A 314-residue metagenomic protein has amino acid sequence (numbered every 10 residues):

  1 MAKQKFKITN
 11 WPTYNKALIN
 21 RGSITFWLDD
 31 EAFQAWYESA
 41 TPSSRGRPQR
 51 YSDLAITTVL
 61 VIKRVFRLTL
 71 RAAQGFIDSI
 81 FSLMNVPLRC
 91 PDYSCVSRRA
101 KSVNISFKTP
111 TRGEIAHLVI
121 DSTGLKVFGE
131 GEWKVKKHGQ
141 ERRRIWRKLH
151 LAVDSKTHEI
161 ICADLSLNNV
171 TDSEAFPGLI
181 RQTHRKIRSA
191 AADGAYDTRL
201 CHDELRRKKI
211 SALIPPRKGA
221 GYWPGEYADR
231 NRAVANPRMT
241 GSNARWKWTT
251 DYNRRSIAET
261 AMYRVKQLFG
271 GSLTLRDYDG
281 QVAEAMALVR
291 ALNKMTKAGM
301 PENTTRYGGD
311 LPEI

Functional and structural regions predicted by a protein language model:
M1-R45: Basic, low-complexity segments
A2-K7, G194-Q267, L275: Helix-centered, glycine/charged polyanion-binding patches within enzymatic domains that contact phosphate-containing
K3, S23, G113-I115, N253: Sequence-level motif detector for i,i+2 pairs with an aromatic at +2
K5, Y37, L54, I77 (+7 more regions): Hydrophobic alpha-helical segments, principally membrane-spanning helices and signal/leader peptides
K16, S23-A35, A233, S242-A258 (+1 more regions): Acidic, contiguous segments within the catalytic cores of piggyBac-derived transposases
T41-T57, V65-R71, G75, S79 (+9 more regions): Polybasic low-complexity intrinsically disordered regions
